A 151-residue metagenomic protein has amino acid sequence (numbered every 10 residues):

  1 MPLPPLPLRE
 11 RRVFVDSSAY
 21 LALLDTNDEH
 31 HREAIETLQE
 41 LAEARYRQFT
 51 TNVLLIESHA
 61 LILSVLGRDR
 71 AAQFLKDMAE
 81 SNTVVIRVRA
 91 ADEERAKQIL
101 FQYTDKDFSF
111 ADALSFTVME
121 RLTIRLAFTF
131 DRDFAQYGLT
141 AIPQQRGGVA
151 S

Functional and structural regions predicted by a protein language model:
M1-L8, F116, R121-S151: Acidic, PIN/NYN-like endoribonuclease modules and their adjacent C-terminal/linker elements
M1-T50, L63-K76, R146-S151: Short, well-structured N-terminal submotif of metal-dependent ribonuclease cores
D16, E57, D112, D131: Acidic active-site catalytic centers that drive phospho-/nucleotidyl reactions and related ester hydrolyses
Y20, L55, F134-A135: A generic structural signal for short hydrophobic patches within well-formed alpha-helices
A44-Q48, N82-V84, T123-R125: Short active-site oxyanion
D77-A79, V84-R89, K97, Y103-D105 (+1 more regions): Short acidic, glycine/proline-enriched helix-loop-strand junctions
V85-L126: Active-site neighborhoods of divalent-metal-dependent phosphate/nucleic-acid chemistry enzymes
